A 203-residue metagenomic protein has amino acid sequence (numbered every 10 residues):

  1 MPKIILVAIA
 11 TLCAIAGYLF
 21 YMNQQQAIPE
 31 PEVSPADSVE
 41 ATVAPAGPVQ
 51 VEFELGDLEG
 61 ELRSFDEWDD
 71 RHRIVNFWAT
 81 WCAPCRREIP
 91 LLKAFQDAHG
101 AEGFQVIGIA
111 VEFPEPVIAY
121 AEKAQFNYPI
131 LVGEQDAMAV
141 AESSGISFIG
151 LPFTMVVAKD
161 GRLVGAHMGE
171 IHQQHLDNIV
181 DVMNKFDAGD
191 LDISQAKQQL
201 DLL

Functional and structural regions predicted by a protein language model:
M1-E52, A196-L203: N-terminal targeting signals for export/organelle localization
A46-G47, E52-R73: A short beta-strand-turn-helix
F53, F77-W78, Y120, N127-Y128: Conserved hydrophobic/aromatic "anchor" residues that stabilize well-ordered secondary structure elements
D69, F77-A94: Conserved redox-active cysteine motifs that mediate thiol-disulfide chemistry, especially di-cysteine Cys-X(1-2)-Cys
R71-R73, W78-W81, F113, G150: Short pre-active-site segment immediately N-terminal to redox-active cysteine/selenocysteine motifs in thiol-based
R86-Q125, Q135-E142, S194-L203: Structural microenvironment flanking redox-active thiols in thiol-disulfide oxidoreductases
Y120-F126, G133-K185: Thiol/disulfide oxidoreductase modules built on the thioredoxin-like
